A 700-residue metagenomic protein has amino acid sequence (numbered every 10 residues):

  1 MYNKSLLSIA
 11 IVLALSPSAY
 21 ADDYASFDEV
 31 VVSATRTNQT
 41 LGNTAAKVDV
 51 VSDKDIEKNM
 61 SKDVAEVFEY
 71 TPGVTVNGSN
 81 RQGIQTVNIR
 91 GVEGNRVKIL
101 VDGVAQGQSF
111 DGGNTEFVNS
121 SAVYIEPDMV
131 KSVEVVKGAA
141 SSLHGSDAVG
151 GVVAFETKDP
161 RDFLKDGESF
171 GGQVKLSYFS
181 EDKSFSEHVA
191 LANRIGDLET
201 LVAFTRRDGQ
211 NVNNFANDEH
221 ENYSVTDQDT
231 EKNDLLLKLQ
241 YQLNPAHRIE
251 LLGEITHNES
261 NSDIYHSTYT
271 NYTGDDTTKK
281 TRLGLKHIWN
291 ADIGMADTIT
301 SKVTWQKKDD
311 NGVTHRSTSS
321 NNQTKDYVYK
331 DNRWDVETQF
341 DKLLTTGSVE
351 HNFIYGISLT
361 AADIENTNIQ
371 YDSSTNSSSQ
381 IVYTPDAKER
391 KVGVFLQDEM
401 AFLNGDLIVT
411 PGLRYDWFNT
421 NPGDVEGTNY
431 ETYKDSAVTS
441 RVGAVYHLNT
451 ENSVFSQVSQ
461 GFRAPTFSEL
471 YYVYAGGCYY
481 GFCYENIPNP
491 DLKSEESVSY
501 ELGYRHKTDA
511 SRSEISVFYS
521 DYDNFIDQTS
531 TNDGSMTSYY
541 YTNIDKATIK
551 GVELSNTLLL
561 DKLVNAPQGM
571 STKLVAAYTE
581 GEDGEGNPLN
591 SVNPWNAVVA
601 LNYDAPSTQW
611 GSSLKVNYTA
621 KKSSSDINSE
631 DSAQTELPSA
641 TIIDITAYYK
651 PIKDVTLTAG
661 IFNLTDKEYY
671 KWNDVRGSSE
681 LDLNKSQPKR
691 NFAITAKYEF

Functional and structural regions predicted by a protein language model:
Y24-F163, K183, L502: Acidic, small-polar-rich N-terminal luminal/periplasmic segments of exported/outer-membrane proteins
F110, H257-N261, H266, K307-D309 (+7 more regions): Surface-exposed extracellular loop regions of Gram-negative outer-membrane beta-barrel proteins, predominantly
P160-D162, E168-Q173, F179-T277, K621: Periplasmic-side early beta-strands and strand-to-turn transitions of outer-membrane beta-barrels
V212-F215, F462, F518, D523-N524 (+3 more regions): C-terminal beta-signal and adjacent terminal beta-strands/loops of Gram-negative outer-membrane beta-barrel proteins
T226-T230, A246-A296, K307-D331, D386 (+1 more regions): Flexible loop and strand-edge segments within Gram-negative outer membrane beta-barrel domains
T268-G294, Y329, A387-E389, Y433 (+6 more regions): Outer-membrane beta-barrel signature, preferentially recognizing the C-terminal barrel domain of Gram-negative
V349-N452, A464, G476: Signature of Gram-negative outer-membrane beta-barrel scaffolds
F402-V409, V517-Y522, D533, S538-D626 (+1 more regions): Gram-negative outer-membrane beta-barrel transporters
